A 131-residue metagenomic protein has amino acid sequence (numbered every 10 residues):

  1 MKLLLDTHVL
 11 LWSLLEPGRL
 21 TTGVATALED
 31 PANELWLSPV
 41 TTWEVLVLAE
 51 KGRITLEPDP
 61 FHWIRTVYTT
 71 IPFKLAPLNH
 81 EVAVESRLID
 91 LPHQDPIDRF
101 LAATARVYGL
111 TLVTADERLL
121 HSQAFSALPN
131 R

Functional and structural regions predicted by a protein language model:
M1-L37, K51-T66, T70, Y108 (+3 more regions): Short, well-structured N-terminal submotif of metal-dependent ribonuclease cores
W36, A76, L128: General small-molecule cofactor/ligand-binding pocket signal
V45: Phosphate/NTP-binding elements of NTP-utilizing enzymes
T55-E57, F61, T69-E117: Active-site neighborhoods of divalent-metal-dependent phosphate/nucleic-acid chemistry enzymes
R87, Q123, A127: Phosphate-binding/catalytic loops
